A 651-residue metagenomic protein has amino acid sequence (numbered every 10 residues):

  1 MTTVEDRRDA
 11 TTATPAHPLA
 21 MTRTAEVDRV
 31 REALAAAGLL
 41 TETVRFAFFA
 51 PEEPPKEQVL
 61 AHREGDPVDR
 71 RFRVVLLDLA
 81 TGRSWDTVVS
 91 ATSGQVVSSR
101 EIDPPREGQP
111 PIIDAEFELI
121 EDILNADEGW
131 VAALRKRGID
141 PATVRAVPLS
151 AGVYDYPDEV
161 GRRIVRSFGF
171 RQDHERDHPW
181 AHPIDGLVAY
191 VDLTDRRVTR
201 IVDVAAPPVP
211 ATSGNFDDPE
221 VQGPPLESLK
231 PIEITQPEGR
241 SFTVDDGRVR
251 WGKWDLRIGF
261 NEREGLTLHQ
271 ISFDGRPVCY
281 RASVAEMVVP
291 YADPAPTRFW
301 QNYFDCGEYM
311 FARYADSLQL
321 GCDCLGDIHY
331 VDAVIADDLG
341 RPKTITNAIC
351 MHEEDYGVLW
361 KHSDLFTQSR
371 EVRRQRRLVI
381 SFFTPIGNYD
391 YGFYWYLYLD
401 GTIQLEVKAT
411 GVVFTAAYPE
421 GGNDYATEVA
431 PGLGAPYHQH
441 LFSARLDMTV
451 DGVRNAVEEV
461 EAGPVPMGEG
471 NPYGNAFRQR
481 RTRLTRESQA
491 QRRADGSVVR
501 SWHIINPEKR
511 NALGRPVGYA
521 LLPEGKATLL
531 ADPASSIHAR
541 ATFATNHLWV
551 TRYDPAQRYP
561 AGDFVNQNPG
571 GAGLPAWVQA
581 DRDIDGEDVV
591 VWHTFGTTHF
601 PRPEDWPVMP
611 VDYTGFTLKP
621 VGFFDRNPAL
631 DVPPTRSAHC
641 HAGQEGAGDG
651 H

Functional and structural regions predicted by a protein language model:
M1-A20: Generic start-of-chain signal for non-secretory N-termini
T2-T3, R7-R8, R29, A91-I112 (+6 more regions): Extended effector regions of multi-domain proteins
P18-L60, I112-D155: Short, non-transmembrane alpha-helical segments in secretory-pathway proteins
T41-T92, P141-D192, G252, I380: Exposed beta-strand-loop-beta-strand "reactive/processing" segments of non-cytosolic proteins
